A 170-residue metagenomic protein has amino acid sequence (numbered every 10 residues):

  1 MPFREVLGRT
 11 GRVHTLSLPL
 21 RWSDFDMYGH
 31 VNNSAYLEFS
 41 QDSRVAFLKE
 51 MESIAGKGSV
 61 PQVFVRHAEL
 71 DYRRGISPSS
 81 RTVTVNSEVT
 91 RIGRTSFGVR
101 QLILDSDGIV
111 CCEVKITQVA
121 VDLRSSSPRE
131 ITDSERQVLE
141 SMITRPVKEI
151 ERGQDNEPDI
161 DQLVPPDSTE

Functional and structural regions predicted by a protein language model:
M1-T84, T90-G98, L102-E170: Terminal targeting signals and extreme-terminal segments of soluble enzymes
